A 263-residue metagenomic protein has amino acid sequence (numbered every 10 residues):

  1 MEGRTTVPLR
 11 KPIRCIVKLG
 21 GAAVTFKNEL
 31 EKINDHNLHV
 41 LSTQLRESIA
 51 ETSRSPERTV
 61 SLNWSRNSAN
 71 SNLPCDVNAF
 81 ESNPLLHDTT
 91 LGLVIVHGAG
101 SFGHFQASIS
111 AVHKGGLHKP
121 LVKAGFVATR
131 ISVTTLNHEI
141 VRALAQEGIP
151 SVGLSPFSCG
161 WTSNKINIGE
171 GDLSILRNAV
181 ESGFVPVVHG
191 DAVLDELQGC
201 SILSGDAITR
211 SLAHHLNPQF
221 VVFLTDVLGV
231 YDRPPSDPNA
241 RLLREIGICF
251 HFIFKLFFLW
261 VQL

Functional and structural regions predicted by a protein language model:
M1-V94: N-terminal glycine-/serine-/threonine-rich phosphate-binding loop
P8, L30, N34, L38-L41 (+3 more regions): Generic structural signal for well-ordered, non-membrane alpha-helical segments in soluble metabolic enzymes
V17-A22, G98-A99, P156-F157, G190-D191: Short loop/turn segments at strand-loop or loop-helix junctions that form parts of catalytic or ligand-binding pockets
L38, L45, V141, L176 (+1 more regions): Generic hydrophobic/aromatic pocket-lining and core-packing "Φ" positions
T43-R54, V141-P150, E181-V185, P218 (+2 more regions): Generic secondary-structure signature for well-ordered alpha-helical cores
S65-G92, Q106-V193: Ligand-binding beta-strand-loop-alpha-helix segment within the catalytic cores of soluble metabolic enzymes
L91-G103: A structural preference for short, pocket-lining loop segments at secondary-structure junctions
H104-V122, S158-V185, G190-L263: Active-site phosphate/oxyanion-binding loops
